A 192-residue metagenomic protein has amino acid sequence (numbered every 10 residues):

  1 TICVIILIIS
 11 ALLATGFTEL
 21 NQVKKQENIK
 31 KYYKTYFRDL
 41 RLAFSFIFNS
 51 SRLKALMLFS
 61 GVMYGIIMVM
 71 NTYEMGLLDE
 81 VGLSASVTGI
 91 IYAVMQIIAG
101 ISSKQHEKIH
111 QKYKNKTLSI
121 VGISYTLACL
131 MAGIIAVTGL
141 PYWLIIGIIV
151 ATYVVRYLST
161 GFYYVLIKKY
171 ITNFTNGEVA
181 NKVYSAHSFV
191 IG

Functional and structural regions predicted by a protein language model:
T1-T18, D39, A55-G76, T88-K114 (+2 more regions): Substrate-agnostic recognition of the 12-TM MFS/MFS-like secondary transporter fold
F17-N21, I135-P141: Short helix-capping/hinge motifs at transmembrane helix termini and TM-loop junctions
E19-M57: Juxtamembrane intracellular "pre-TM" segments in multi-pass secondary transporters
K31-Y32, F44-S50, V81, T138-W143 (+1 more regions): Helix-boundary and loop/linker segments of multi-pass membrane transporters
I67, N71, A128-I135: Hydrophobic alpha-helical transmembrane segments in multi-pass membrane proteins
T117-G133: Structural signature of the two symmetry-related core transmembrane helices
